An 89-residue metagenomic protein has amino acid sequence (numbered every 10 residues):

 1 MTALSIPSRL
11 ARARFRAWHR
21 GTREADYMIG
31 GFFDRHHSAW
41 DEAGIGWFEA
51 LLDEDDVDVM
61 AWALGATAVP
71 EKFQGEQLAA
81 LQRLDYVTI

Functional and structural regions predicted by a protein language model:
T2-I89: Positively charged, polar, low-complexity stretches
